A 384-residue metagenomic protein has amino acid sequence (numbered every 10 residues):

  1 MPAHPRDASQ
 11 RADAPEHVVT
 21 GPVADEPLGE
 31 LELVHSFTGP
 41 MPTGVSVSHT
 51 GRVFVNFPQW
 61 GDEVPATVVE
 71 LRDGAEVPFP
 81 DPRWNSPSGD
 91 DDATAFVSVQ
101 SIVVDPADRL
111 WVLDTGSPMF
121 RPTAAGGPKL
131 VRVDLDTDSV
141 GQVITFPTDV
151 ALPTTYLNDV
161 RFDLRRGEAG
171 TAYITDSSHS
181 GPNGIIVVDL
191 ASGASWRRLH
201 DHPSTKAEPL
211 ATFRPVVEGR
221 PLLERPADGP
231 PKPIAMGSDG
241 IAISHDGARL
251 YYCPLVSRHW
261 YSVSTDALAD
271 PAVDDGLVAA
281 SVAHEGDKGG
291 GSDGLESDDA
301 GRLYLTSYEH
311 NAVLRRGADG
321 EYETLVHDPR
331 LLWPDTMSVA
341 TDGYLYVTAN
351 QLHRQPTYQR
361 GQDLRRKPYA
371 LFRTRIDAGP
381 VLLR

Functional and structural regions predicted by a protein language model:
P15-V23, F54-S86, M119-P122, D134-D136: Beta-propeller domains
E32-A66: Beta-strand-rich domains and repeat architectures in extracellular enzymes and scaffolds, especially beta-propellers
T38-T50, S88-L113, V150-T171, T205-R249 (+2 more regions): Beta-rich, blade/repeat-based domains predominating in secreted/periplasmic proteins but also intracellular
V53-G61, V104-D105, V112-G116, R121-T123 (+6 more regions): Conserved beta-strand positions in repeat-built beta-propeller and related beta-rich domains
D73-M119, T123, P128-K129, Q142-V150: Blade-loop segments of beta-propeller domains
G74-N85, G141-F146, S195-F213, D270-H284 (+2 more regions): Beta-propeller fold detector
F96, M119, T123-D176, N183: Asp-box/WD-like beta-propeller blade repeats and closely related beta-sheet repeat scaffolds
D136, L190-S195, V263-D274, I376-P380: Short loop/turn segments immediately following beta-strands, especially the blade-tip and inter-blade linker loops
